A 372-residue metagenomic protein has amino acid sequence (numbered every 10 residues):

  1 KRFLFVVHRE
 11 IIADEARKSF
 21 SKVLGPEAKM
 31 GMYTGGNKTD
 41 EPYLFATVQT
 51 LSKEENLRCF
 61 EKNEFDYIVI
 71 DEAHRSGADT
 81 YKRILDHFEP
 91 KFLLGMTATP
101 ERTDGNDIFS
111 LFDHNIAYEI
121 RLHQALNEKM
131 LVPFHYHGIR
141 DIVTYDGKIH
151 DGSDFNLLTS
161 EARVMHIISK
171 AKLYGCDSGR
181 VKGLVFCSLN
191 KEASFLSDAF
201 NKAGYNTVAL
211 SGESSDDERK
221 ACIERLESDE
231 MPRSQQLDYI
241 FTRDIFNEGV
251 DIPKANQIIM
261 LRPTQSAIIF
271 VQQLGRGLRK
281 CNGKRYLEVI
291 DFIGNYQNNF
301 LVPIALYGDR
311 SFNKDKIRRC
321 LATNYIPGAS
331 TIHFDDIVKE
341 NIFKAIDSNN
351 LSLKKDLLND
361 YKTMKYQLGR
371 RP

Functional and structural regions predicted by a protein language model:
F3, E10-M32: Conserved helix-turn-beta segment of the N-terminal RecA-like "Helicase ATP-binding" lobe in SF1/SF2 helicases
D14, K29-M32, N37-T39, N56 (+2 more regions): Conserved helicase ATPase core of P-loop NTP-dependent helicases/translocases
T34-Y67, A78-R83: Conserved helix/coil segment N-terminal to the catalytic DExD/H
H74-H135: Post-DEXD/H (motif II) to motif III coupling segment of the RecA-like Helicase ATP-binding lobe
I116-L184: Conserved interdomain linker/interface between the two RecA-like ATPase lobes of SF2 helicase motors
D154-S228: Conserved helicase/translocase motor-coupling segment
K172, S178, V302-P372: Long, largely alpha-helical accessory region at the distal end of helicase-like NTP-driven motors
A267-Q272, R276-L306: Conserved segment of the helicase C-terminal RecA-like domain
